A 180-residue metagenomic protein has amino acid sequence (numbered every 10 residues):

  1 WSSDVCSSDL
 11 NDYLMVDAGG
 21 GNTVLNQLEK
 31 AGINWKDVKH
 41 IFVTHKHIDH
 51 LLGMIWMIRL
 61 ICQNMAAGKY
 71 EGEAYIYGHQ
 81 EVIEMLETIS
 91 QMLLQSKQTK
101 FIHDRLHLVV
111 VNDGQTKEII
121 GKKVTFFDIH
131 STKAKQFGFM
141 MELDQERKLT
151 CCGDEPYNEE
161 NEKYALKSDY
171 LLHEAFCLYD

Functional and structural regions predicted by a protein language model:
W1-S7: Short, small-residue-biased leader/transition segments that mark boundaries at the very start of proteins
S2, D37, L166-K167: Alpha-helix C-terminal capping/helix-to-coil transition sites in glycosyltransferase folds
S8, D17, L28, H45 (+5 more regions): Divalent metal-coordination and catalytic microenvironments
S8-N11, I119, M141-D144: Active-site beta-strand termini and strand-to-loop segments that position acidic
V16-G19, V38-H45, D49, G53 (+3 more regions): Active-site neighborhood of phospho(di)ester-bond hydrolases with catalytic His/Asp-centered motifs
N22-A74: Active-site metal-binding motif and surrounding structural segment of the metallo-beta-lactamase
Y70-K135: Metallo-beta-lactamase
P156-D180: Cap/insert and terminal regions of metallo-dependent hydrolase folds
